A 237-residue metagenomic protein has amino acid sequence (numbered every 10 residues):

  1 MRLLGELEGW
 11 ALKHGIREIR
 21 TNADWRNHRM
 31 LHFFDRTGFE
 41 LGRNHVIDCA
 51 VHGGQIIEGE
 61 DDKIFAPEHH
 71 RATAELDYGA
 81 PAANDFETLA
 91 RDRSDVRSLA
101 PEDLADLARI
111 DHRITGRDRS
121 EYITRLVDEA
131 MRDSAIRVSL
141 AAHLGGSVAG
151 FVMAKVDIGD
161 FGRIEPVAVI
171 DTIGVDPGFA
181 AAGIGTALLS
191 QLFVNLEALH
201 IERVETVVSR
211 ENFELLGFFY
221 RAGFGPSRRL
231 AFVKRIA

Functional and structural regions predicted by a protein language model:
M1-G9, H32-R36, V175, A181-V194 (+1 more regions): Conserved acetyl-CoA-binding loop-helix of GNAT-fold acetyltransferases
L4, S98-E102, H112-E165, D171: Acetyl-CoA-dependent GNAT
A11-A23, L196-V208: Conserved GNAT acetyl-CoA-binding A-motif
T21-M30, H52, T206-L215, V233-A237: Conserved beta-strand-loop-alpha-helix junction that forms the acyl-donor binding cleft
A23-D24, I170-A180, V208: A short, internal acetyl-CoA/4′-phosphopantetheine-binding micro-motif in the GNAT/acyltransferase core
N44, G150-F151, R229: Short glycine-/small-residue motifs
A90-L107: A short beta-loop-alpha structural element at the N-terminal edge of CoA-dependent acyl/N-acetyltransferase catalytic
